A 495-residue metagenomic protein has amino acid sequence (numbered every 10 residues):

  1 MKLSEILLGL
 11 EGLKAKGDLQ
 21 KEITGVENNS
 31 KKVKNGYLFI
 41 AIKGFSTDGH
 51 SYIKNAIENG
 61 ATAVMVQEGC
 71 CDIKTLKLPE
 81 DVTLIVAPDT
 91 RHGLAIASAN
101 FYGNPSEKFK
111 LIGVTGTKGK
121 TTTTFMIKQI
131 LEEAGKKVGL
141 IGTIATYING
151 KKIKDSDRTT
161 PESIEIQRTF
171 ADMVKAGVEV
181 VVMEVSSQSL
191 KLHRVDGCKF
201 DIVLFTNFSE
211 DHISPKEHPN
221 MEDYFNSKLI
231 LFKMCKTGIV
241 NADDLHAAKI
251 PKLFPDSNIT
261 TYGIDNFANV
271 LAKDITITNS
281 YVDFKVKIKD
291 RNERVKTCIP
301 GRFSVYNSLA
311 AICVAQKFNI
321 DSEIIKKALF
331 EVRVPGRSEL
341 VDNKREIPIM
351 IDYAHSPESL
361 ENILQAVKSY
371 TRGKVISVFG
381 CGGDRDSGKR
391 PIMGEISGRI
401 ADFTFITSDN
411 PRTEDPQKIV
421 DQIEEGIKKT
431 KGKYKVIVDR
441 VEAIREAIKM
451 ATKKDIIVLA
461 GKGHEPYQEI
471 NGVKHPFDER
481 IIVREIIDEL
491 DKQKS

Functional and structural regions predicted by a protein language model:
M1-I96, K233, L245, A268-T276 (+7 more regions): N-terminal leader/targeting and accessory segments in enzymes
M1-K14, N35-L38, D48, S257-N258 (+3 more regions): ATP-dependent carboxylate-amine ligase
L7-L8, H92-G238, A242, H246-S257 (+4 more regions): Phosphate-binding loop of NTP-binding sites
G9, D72-E80, A176, K191 (+3 more regions): Acidic, Mg2+-coordinating active-site environments of NTP-dependent enzymes
G17, V66-Q67, P88, G142 (+5 more regions): Short loop/edge segments at beta-strand edges and connector loops that shape dinucleotide/nucleotide cofactor-binding
K31, K54-N55, Q129, A171 (+5 more regions): Alpha-helical segments flanking ligand/cofactor-binding loops in enzyme cores
T62-E68, G238-A242, V378-F379, D402-N410: Short internal beta-strands
V66-G69, V185, N207, A242 (+2 more regions): Short secondary-structure boundary segments
